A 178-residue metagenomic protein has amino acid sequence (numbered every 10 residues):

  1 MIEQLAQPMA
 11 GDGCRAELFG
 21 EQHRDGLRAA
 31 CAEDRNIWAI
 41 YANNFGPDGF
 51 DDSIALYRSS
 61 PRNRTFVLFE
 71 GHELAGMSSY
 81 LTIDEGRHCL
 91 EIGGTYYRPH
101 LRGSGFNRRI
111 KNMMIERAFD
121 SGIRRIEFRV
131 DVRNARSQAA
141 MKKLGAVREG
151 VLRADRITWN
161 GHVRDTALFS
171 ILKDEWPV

Functional and structural regions predicted by a protein language model:
M1-D52, E175-V178: A short, well-structured alpha-helix characteristic of acyl/acetyltransferase catalytic modules
C31, R35-R87, T95: A conserved beta-strand-loop-helix scaffold within acyl/acetyltransferase catalytic domains
E73-G76, R136, V163: Glycine-rich acetyl-CoA-binding "A-motif" of GNAT/NAT acetyltransferases
T95-G103: A short, internal acetyl-CoA/4′-phosphopantetheine-binding micro-motif in the GNAT/acyltransferase core
G103-R117, A139, K143: Conserved acetyl-CoA-binding loop-helix of GNAT-fold acetyltransferases
D120-V130: Conserved GNAT acetyl-CoA-binding A-motif
R129, V147-R164: Conserved catalytic-core motifs of GNAT/GCN5-like acyltransferases
N134-G150: Conserved active-site alpha-helix within GNAT-family acetyltransferase domains
